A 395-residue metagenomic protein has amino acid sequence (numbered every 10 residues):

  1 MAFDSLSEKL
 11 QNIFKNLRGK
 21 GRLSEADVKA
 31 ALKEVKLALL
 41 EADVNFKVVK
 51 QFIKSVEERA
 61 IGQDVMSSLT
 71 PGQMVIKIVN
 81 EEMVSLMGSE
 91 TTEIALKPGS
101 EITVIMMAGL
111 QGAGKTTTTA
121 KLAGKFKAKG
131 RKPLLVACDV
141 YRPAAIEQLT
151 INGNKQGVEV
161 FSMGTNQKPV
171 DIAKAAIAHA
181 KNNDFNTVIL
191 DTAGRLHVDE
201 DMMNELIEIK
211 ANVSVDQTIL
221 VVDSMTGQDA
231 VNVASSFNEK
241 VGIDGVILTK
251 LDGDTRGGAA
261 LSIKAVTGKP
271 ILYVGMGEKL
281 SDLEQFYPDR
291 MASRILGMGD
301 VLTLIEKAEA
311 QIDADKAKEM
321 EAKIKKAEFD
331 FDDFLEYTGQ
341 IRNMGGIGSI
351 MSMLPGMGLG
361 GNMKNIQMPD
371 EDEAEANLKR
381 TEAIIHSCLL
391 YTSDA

Functional and structural regions predicted by a protein language model:
L6-C138, A145-T165, I172-N182, N186-T192: Primarily NTPase-proximal linker/entry elements flanking Walker-type ATP/GTP-binding cores
K20, I94-G99, A108-Q111, Y141 (+10 more regions): Replace "in large, NTP-powered and nucleic-acid-processing enzymes" with "in large, NTP-powered factors and other
A145-I146, H197-M203, A230-V231: Conserved ATPase-coupling elements of RecA-like P-loop NTPase cores
H197, Q217-F329: Conserved phosphate-handling catalytic cores of large alpha/beta enzymes
N204-D223: Inter-motif core of Ras-like GTPase G domains
M357-K379: Small-residue-rich helix-loop
N377-L390: C-terminal accessory/binding modules appended to enzymatic or scaffolding proteins
Y391-A395: Conserved small/polar residues in nucleotide/adenosyl-binding loops
